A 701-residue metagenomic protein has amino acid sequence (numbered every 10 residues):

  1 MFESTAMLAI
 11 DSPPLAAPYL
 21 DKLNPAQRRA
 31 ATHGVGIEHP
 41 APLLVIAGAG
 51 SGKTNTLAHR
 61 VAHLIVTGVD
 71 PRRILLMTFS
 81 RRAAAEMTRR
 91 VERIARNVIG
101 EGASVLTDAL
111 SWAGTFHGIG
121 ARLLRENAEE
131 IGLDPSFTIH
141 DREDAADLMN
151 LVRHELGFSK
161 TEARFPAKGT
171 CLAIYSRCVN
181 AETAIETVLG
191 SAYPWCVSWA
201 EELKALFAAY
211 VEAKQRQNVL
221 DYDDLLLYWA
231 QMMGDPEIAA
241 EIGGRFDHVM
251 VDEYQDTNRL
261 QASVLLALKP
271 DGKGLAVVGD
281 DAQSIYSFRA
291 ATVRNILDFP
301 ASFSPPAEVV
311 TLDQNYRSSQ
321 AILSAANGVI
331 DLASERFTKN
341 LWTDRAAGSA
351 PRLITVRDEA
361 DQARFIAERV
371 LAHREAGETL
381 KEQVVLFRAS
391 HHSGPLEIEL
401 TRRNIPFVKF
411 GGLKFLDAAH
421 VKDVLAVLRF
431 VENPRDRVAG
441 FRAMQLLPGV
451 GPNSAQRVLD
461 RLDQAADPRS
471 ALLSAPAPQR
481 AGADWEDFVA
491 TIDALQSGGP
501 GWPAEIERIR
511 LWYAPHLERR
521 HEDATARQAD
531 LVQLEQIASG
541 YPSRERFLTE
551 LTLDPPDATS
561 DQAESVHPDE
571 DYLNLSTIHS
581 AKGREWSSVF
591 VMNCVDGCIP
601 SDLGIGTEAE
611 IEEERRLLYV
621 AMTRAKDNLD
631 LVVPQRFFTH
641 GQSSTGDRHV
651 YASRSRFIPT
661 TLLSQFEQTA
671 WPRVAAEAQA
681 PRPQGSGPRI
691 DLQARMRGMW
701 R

Functional and structural regions predicted by a protein language model:
M1-A16, T661-R701: Acidic, low-complexity intrinsically disordered tails
D11-A49, N55-T56, L75-L76, A83-A84 (+5 more regions): Conserved helicase NTPase motor core
L43-I46, S51-L57, V61, I65 (+5 more regions): Helicase P-loop NTPase motor core
V69-R73, T107-L110, L148, D271-G274 (+9 more regions): Short glycine-/polar-rich loops that comprise or flank the Walker A/P-loop and associated switch/sensor motifs
R73-I174, P194, L297, I354: Conserved P-loop NTPase-based nucleic-acid remodeling module centered on helicase motor cores
V98-W112, V309, N404-D417: Conserved RecA-like helicase motor-core motifs
I119-R125, A282-S287, R317-S318, V408-E432: Short alpha-helix plus adjacent loop in nuclease-associated cores
A192, C196, H248, T379 (+4 more regions): Conserved helicase C-terminal RecA-like lobe
